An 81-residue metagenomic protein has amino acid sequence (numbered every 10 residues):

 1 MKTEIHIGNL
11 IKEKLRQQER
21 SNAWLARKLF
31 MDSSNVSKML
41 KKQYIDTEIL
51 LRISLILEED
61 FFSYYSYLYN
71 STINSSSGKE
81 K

Functional and structural regions predicted by a protein language model:
M1-R20: A short, Lys/Arg-rich alpha-helix, primarily the initiator
E13, E19, Y65-K81: Short, charged recognition helix plus adjacent turn of helix-turn-helix-like nucleic-acid-binding domains
K14, K28, M39, Y67: Residues in the recognition helix of alpha-helical DNA-binding motifs
Q18, L29, I56-L57: Core residues of bacterial helix-turn-helix
W24-A26: Short alpha-helical "recognition helix" segments of helix-turn-helix
F30-I45: Recognition helix of helix-turn-helix/homeodomain-like DNA-binding domains that insert into the DNA major groove
K42-L55: Short, basic-rich loop-to-helix N-cap that marks the start of a DNA-contacting helix
